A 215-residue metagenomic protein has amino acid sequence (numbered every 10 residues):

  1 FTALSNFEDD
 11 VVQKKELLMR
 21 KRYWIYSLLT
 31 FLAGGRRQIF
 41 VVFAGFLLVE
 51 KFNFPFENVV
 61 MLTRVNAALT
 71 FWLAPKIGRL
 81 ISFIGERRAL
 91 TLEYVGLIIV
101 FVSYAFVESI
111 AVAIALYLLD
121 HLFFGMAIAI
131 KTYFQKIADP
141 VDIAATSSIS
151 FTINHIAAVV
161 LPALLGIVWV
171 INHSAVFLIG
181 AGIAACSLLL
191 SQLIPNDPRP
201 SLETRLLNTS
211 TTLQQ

Functional and structural regions predicted by a protein language model:
F1-S5, A181-L213: Multi-pass alpha-helical transporter architecture, strongest for 12-TM Major Facilitator/SLC carriers used
Y23, F56-E57, P140-S150: Loop-to-transmembrane helix entry/capping segments in MFS-fold secondary transporters and related SLC/MFSD carriers
V42-V59: Short amphipathic helix-loop junctions that connect adjacent transmembrane helices in Major Facilitator Superfamily/SLC
F46, E50, V160-V176: Transmembrane alpha-helix termini and helix-breaking/packing motifs in multi-pass membrane transporters
L73-G85, W169: Helix-to-loop junctions at the C-terminal end of transmembrane segments in multipass secondary transporters
R88-S103, A181: Structural signature of the two symmetry-related core transmembrane helices
A111-G125: Hydrophobic core of transmembrane alpha-helices in multi-pass small-molecule transporters, especially MFS/SLC-type
G125-A138: Intracellular juxtamembrane helix-capping segments at the cytosolic ends of symmetry-related transmembrane helices
